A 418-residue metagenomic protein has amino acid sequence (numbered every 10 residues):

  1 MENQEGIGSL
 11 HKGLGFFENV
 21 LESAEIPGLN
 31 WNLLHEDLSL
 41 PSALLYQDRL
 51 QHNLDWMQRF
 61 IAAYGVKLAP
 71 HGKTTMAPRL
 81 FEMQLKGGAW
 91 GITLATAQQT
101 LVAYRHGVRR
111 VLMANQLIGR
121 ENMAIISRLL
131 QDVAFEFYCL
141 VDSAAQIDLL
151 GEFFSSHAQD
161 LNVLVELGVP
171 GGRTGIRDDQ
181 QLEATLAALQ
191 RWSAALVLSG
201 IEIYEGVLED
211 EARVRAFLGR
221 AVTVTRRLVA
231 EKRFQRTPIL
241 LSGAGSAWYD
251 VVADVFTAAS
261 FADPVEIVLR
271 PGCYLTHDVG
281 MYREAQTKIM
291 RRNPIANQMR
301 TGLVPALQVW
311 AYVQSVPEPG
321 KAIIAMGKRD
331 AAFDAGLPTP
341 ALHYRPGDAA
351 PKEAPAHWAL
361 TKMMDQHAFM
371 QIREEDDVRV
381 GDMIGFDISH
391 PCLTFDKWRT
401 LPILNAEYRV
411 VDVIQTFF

Functional and structural regions predicted by a protein language model:
M1-R128, I414-F418: A charged N-terminal "starter" segment
D48-W56, A216, R220-T223, I384: A non-catalytic, amphipathic alpha-helix used as a structural packing/dimerization or gating element in enzyme scaffolds
L50, K73, A103, V165 (+5 more regions): Conserved, mostly hydrophobic/aromatic
A69-E211: Active-site-proximal beta-alpha core segment in soluble small-molecule metabolic enzymes
G168-A296: Active-site loop/helix belt of alpha/beta enzymes
C273-D348, E353: Internal helical hairpin/lid segments
E318-F418: C-terminal accessory subdomain/extension
